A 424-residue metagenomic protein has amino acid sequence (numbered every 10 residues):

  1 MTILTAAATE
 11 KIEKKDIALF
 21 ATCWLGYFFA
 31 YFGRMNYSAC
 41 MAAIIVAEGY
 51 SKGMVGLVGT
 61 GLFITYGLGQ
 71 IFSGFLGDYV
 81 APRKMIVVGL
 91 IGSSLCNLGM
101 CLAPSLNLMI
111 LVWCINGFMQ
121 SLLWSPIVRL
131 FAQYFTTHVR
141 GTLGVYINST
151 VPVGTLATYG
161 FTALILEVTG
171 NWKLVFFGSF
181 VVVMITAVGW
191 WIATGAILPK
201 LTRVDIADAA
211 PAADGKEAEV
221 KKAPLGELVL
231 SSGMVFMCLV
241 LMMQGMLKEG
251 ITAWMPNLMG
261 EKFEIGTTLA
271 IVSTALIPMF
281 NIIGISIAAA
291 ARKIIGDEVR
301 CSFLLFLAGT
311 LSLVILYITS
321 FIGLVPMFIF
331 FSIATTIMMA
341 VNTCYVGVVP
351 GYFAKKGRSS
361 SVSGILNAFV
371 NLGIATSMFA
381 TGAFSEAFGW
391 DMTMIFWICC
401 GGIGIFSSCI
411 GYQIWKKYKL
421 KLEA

Functional and structural regions predicted by a protein language model:
Y37-M41, S231-A288, N342, V346: Extracytoplasmic gate region of multi-pass secondary transporters
L68-L106: Conserved MFS/SLC helix-loop-helix module at the cytosolic interface between two early adjacent transmembrane helices
G69-A81, I285-D297, S385: Helix-to-loop junctions at the C-terminal end of transmembrane segments in multipass secondary transporters
Y79-L90, K293-L307: Cytoplasmic membrane-interface "Motif A"-like loop-to-helix N-cap segments of 12-TM Major Facilitator Superfamily
V112-V151: Cytoplasmic helix-loop-helix junction between adjacent transmembrane helices in 12-TM secondary transporters
I147-P199: Helix-loop-helix hairpin linking two adjacent transmembrane segments in secondary transporters
E298-V348: C-terminal transmembrane helical hairpin of 12-TM major facilitator-type secondary transporters
F353-F388: A late C-terminal transmembrane helix in Major Facilitator Superfamily
